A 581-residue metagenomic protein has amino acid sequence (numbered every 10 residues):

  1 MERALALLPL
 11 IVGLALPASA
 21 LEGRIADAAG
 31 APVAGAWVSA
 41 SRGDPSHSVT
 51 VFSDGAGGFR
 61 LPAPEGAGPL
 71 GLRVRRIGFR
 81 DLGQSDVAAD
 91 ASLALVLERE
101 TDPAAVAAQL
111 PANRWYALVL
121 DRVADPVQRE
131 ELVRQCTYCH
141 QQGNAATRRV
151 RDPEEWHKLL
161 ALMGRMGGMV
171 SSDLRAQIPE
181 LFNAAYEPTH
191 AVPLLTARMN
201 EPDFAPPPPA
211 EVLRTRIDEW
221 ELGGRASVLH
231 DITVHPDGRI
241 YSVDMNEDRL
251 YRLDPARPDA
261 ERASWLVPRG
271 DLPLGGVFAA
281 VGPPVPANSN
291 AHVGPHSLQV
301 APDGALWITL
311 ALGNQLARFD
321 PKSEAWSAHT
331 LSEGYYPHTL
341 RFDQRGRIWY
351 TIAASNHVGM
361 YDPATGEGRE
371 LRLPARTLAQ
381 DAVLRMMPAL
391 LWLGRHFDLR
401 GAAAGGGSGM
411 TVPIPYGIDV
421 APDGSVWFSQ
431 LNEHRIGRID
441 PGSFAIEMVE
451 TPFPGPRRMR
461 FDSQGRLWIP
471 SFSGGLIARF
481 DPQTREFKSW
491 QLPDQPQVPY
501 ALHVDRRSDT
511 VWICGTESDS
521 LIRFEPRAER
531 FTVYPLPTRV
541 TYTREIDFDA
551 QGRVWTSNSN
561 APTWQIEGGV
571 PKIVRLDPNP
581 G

Functional and structural regions predicted by a protein language model:
L21-V33: Structural motif
G43-R60: Short, acidic Ser/Thr/Gly-rich low-complexity loop/linker segments typical of extracellular and cell-surface proteins
D44-S46, P69-S85: A short, solvent-exposed loop/turn motif at the edges and junctions of modular extracellular/periplasmic domains
L132-G143: The canonical Cys-X-X-Cys-His
R225-D237, D271-P302, E333-R345, L378-D423 (+3 more regions): Beta-rich, blade/repeat-based domains predominating in secreted/periplasmic proteins but also intracellular
I240-N246, A291, I308-L312, W349-A354 (+6 more regions): Conserved beta-strand positions in repeat-built beta-propeller and related beta-rich domains
D254-P258, D320-E324, D362-G366, D440-F444 (+3 more regions): Short loop/turn segments that connect beta-strands within beta-propeller blades
T543-G581: Blade-level signature of beta-propeller repeat domains, shared across WD40, Kelch, NHL, RCC1 and BNR/Asp-box propellers
